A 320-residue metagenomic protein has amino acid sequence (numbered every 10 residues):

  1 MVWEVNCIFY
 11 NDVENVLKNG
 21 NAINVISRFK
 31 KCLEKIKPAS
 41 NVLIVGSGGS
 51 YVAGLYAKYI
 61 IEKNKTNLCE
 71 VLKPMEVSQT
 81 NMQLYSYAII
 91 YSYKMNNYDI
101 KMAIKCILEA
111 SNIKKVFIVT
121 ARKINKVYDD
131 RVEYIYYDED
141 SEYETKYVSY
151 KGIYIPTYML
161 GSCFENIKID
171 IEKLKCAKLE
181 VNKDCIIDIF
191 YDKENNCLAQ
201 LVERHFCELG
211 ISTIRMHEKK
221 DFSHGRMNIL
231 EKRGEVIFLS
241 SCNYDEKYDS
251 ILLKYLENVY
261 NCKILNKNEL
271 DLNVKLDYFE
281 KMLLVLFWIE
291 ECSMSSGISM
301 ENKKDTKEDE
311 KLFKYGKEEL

Functional and structural regions predicted by a protein language model:
M1-K31, I36-K37, E144-Y150, E319: Cofactor-/ligand-binding subdomain signature composed of acidic, glycine-rich, tryptophan-containing flexible loops
V2-V16, S241-N243, K254-L320: Phosphate-moiety recognition in structured ligand-binding domains
D12, V16-I23, N64, M159-D170 (+4 more regions): Change "in soluble alpha/beta enzymes" to "in soluble alpha/beta proteins
R28, C32-S86, D184-E231: Anionic-ligand anchoring segments at beta-strand to alpha-helix junctions in alpha/beta enzyme folds, i.e., glycine
K37-C176, R233-N268: Glycine-rich phosphate-binding loops that contact phosphosugars or nucleotide phosphates
I155-C163, R204-E208, Y278-M294: Short, hydrophobic/amphipathic alpha-helical patches that form generic packing surfaces within helical domains
M159-K183, N302-L320: Internal, active-site/partner-interface "lid" segment
A199-K275: Internal helical hairpin/lid segments
